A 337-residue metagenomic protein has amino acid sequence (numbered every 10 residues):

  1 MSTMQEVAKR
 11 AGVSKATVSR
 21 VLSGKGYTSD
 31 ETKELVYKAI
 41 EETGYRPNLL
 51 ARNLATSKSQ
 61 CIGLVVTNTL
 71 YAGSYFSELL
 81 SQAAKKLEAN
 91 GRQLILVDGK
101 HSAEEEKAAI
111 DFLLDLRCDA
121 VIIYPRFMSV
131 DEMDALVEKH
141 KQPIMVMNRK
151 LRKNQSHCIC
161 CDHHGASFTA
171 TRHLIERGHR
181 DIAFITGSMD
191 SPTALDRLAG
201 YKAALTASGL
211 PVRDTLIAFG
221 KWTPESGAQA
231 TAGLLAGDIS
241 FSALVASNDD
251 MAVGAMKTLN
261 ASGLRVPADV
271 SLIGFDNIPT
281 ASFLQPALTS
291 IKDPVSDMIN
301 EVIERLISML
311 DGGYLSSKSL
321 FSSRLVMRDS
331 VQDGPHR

Functional and structural regions predicted by a protein language model:
M1-Q60, P335: N-terminal helix-turn-helix DNA-binding module of bacterial transcription factors
Y45-F112, D119: Amphipathic helical "hinge" segments at domain boundaries
T67-E78, L96-E105, R149, I159-T169 (+5 more regions): Hinge/beta->alpha junction and helix N-cap segments in small-molecule ligand-binding domains
E105-R117, A228-S240: Short, well-structured alpha-helical segments in soluble
C118-P125, A183-I185, I217, D238-N248 (+1 more regions): Periplasmic-binding protein-like
A120-T169, D190, L210, D250 (+1 more regions): Flexible loop/hinge segments that line or gate small-molecule binding clefts
A232-R337: Flexible loop/turn connectors
